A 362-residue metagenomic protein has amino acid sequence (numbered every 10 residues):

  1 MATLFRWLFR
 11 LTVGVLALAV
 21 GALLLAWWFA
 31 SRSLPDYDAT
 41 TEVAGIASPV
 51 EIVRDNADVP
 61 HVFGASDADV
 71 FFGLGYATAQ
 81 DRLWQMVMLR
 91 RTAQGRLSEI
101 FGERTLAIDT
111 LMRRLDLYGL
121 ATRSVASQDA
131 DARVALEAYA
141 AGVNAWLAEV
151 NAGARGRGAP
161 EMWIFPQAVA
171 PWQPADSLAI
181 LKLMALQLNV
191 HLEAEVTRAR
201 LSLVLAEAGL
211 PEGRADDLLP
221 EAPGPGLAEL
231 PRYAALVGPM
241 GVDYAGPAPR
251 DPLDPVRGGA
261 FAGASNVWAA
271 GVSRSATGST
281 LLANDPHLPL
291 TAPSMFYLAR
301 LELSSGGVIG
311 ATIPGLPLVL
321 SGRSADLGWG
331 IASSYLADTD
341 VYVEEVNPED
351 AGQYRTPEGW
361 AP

Functional and structural regions predicted by a protein language model:
M1-V20: N-terminal Sec-pathway targeting helices
R10, L25-L281, P286, A292 (+1 more regions): Substrate-recognition/specificity elements adjacent to catalytic centers across diverse enzyme folds
R32-Y37, P249-P255, F296-S305, E349-Y354: Short Pro/Gly-enriched beta-strand edge/turn motifs at strand-loop
I46-A47, G263, L301-S304, I313-L316: N-terminal post-signal-peptidase region of extra-cytosolic proteins
N266, S279, N284, M295-Y297 (+2 more regions): Structural beta-strand/beta-sheet cores of well-ordered domains, especially the beta-sheet scaffolds that support
D285-L288, S333-Y335: Acidic, glycine-rich active-site loops and adjacent beta-strand->loop/helix elements that engage anionic groups
L288-L301, V343: Short active-site loop/helix that positions an aromatic residue
G307-P362: Compact, glycine/acidic-enriched structural inserts
